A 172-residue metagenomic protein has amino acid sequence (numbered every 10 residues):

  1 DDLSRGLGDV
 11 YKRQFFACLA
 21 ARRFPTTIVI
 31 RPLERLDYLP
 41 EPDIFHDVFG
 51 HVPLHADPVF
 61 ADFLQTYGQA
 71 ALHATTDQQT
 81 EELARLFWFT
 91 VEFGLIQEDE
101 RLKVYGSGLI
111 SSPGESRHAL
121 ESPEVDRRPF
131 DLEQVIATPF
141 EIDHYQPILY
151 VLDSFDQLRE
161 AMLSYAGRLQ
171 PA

Functional and structural regions predicted by a protein language model:
D1-L7, Y11: Single conserved hydrophobic/aromatic residue that forms the stacking wall/gate of nucleotide- or nucleobase-binding
G8-D9, L33, D62-L64, Q78-Q79 (+1 more regions): Short coil/turn segments at secondary-structure boundaries
F16-A17, P32-Q69: A short mid-domain helix/strand-loop element embedded in enzyme catalytic domains that forms or borders the active-site
T26-T27: Extended alpha-helical interaction segments
Q69, H73-G106: Extended, Lys/Arg-enriched charged tracts that mediate electrostatic binding to polyanionic substrates
L109-A172: C-terminal structured domains
